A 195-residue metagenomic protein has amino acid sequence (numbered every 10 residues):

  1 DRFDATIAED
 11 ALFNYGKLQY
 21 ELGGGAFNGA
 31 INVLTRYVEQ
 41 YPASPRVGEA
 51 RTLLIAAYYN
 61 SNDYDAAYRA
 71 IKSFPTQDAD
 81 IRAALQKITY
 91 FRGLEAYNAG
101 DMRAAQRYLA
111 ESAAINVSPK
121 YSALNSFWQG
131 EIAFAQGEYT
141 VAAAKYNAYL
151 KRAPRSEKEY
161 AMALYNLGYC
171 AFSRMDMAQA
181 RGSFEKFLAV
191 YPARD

Functional and structural regions predicted by a protein language model:
D1-D195: Acidic, polar-rich low-complexity tracts and alpha-helical solenoid repeat scaffolds
